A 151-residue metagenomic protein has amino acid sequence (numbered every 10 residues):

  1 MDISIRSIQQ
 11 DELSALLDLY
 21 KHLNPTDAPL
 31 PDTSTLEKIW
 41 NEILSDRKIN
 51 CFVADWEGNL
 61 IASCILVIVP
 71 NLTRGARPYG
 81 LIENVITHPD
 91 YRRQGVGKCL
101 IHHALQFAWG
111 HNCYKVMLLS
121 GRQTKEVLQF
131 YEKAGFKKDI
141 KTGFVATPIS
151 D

Functional and structural regions predicted by a protein language model:
I3-L16: A short beta-loop-alpha structural element at the N-terminal edge of CoA-dependent acyl/N-acetyltransferase catalytic
Q9, H88, G121: Residue-level recognition of the GNAT/N-acetyltransferase active site
Q10, D18-R77, E83, I101-H102: Acetyl-CoA-dependent GNAT
V69-N71, D90, Q123, I149: Short coil/turn motifs at secondary-structure junctions
T87, R93-Q106, K133: Conserved acetyl-CoA-binding loop-helix of GNAT-fold acetyltransferases
K98, G110, R122-I140, A146: Conserved active-site alpha-helix within GNAT-family acetyltransferase domains
I101, A108-S120: Conserved GNAT acetyl-CoA-binding A-motif
V145-D151: Short beta-strand-to-coil "C-cap" segments at the C-terminal boundary of structured domains/repeats, marking
